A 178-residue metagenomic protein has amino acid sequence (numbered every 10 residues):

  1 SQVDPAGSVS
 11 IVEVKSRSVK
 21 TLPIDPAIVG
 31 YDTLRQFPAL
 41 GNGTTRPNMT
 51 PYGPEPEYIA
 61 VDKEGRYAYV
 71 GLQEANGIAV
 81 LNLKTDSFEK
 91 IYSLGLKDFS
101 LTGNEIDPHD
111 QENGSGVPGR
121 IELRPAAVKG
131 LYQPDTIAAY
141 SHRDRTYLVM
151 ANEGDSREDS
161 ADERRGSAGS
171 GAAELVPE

Functional and structural regions predicted by a protein language model:
S1-E178: Beta-sheet-rich non-transmembrane sensory/scaffold domains
